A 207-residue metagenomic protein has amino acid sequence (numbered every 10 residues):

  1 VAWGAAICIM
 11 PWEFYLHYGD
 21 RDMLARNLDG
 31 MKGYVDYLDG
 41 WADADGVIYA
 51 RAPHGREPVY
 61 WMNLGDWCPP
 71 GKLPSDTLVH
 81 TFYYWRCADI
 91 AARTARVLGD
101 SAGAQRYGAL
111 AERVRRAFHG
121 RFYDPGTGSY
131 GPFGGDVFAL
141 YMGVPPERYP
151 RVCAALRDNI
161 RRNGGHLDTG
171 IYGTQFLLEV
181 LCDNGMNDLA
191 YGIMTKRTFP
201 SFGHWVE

Functional and structural regions predicted by a protein language model:
V1-E207: Active-site core of glycosidic bond-cleaving carbohydrate-active enzymes
